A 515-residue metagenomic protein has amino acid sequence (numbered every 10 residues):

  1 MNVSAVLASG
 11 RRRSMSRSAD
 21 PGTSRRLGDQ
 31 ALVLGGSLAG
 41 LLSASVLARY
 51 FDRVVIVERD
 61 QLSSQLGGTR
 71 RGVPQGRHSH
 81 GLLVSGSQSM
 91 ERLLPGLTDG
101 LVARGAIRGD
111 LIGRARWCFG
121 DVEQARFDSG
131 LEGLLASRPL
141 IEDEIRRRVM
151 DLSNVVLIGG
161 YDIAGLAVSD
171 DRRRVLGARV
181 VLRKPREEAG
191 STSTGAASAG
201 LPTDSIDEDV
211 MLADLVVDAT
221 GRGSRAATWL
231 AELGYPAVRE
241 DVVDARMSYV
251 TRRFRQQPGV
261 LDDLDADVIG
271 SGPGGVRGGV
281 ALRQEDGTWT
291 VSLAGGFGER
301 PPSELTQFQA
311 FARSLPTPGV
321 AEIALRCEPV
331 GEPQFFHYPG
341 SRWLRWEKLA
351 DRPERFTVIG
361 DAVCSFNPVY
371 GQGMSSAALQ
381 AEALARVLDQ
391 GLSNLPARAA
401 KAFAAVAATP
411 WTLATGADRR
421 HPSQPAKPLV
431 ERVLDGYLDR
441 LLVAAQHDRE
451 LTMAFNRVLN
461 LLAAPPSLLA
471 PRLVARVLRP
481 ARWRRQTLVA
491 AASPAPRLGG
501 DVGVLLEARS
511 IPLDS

Functional and structural regions predicted by a protein language model:
V3-D29: A short, basic/flexible loop-to-alpha-helix module at the beginning of a structural domain
L7, A385-S515: C-terminal helical "tail/cap" subdomain of flavin- and related membrane-associated enzymes
R26-V57: N-terminal Rossmann-like FAD-binding beta1-loop-alpha1 element of flavoenzymes
V46, L66-R116: N-terminal FAD cofactor-binding segment of flavoenzymes
G81-L82, D128-R147, A219, R225 (+1 more regions): Short beta-strand to alpha-helix junction loop
F119-R138, V175-G177, A189, A294-G296: Helix-loop-beta segment of a Rossmann-like dinucleotide-binding subdomain
D151-F311, L315: Predominantly flavin-linked oxidoreductase catalytic cores and closely associated redox partners
E299-A383, V387-P410: FAD/FMN-dependent oxidoreductases across multiple families
